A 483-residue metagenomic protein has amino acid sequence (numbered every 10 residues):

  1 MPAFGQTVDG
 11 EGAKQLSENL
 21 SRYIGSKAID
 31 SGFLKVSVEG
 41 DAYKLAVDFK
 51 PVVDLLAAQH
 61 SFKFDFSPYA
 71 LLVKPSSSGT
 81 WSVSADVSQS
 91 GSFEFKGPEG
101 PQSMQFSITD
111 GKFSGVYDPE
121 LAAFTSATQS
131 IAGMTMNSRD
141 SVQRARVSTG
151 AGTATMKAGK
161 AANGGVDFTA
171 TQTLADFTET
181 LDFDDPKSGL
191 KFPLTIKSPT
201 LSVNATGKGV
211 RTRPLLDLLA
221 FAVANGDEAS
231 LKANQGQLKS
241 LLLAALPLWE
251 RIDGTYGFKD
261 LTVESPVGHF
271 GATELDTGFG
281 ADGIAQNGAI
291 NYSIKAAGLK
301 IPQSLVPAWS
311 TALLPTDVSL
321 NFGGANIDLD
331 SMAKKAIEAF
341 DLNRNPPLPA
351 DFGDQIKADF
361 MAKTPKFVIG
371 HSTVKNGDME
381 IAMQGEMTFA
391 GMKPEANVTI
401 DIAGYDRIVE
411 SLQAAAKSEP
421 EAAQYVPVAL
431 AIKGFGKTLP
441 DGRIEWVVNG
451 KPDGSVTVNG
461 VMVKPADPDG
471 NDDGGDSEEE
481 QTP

Functional and structural regions predicted by a protein language model:
A3-P483: Glycine-rich, small/hydroxylated-residue low-complexity segments
